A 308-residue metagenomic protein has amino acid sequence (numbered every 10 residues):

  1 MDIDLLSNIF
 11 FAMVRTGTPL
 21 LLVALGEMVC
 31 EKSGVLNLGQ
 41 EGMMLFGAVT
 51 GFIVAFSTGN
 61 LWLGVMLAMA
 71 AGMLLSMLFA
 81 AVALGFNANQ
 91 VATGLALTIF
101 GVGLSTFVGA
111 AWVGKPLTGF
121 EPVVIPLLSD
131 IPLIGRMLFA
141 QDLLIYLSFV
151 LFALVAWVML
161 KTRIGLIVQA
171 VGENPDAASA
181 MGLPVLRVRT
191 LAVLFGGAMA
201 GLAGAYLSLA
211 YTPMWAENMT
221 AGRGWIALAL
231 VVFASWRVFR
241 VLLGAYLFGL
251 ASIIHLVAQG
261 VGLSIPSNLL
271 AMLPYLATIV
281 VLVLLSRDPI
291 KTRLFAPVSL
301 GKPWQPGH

Functional and structural regions predicted by a protein language model:
M1-V23, L36, T50, T58-L63: Membrane-interfacial amphipathic/re-entrant helices at transmembrane-helix boundaries
V23-A24, A48-F52, V102-T106, L147-W157 (+4 more regions): Hydrophobic core segments of alpha-helical transmembrane domains in multi-pass membrane transport and ion-translocation
G59-L104, L247, S252: Alpha-helical transmembrane segments within multi-pass membrane transporters and channels
Q90-A92, T118-V124, Q141-L147, R189 (+4 more regions): Loop-to-transmembrane alpha-helix initiation sites
V102-K161, V261-L270, P297-H308: Transmembrane helix-bundle core of multi-pass membrane transporters and related energy-transducing complexes
M137-W215, V238-L243: Helix-loop-helix "hairpin" substructures at the membrane interface of multi-pass membrane proteins
V155, E173-A180, P184-R187, A258-H308: Cytosolic-side transmembrane-helix boundaries in multi-pass membrane proteins
Y211-Y275: Transmembrane alpha-helical segments in multi-pass inner-membrane proteins
